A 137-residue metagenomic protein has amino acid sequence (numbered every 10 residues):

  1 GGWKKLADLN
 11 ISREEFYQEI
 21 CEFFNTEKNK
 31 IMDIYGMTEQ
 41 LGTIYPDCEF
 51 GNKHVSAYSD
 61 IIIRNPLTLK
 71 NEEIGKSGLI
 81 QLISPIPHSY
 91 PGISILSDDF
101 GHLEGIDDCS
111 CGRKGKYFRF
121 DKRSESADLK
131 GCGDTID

Functional and structural regions predicted by a protein language model:
G1-D137: Active-site glycine/GP-rich loop and adjacent strand/helix microenvironment that borders small-molecule binding pockets
